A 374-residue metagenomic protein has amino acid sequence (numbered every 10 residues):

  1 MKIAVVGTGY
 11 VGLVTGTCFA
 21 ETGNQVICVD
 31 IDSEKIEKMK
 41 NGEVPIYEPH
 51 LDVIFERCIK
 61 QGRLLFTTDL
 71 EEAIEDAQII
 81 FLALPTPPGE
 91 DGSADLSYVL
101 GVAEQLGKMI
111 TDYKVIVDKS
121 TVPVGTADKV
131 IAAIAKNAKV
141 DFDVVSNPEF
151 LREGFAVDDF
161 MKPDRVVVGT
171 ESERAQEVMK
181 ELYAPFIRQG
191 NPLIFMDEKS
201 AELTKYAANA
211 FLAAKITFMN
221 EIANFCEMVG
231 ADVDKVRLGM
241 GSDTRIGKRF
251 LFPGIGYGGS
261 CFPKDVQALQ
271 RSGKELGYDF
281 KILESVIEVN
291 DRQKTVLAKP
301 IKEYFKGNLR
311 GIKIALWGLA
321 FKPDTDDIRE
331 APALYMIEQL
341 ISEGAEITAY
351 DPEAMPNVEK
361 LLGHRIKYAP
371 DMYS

Functional and structural regions predicted by a protein language model:
M1-S374: Structural/interface elements that position substrates and couple domains in central-metabolism enzymes
